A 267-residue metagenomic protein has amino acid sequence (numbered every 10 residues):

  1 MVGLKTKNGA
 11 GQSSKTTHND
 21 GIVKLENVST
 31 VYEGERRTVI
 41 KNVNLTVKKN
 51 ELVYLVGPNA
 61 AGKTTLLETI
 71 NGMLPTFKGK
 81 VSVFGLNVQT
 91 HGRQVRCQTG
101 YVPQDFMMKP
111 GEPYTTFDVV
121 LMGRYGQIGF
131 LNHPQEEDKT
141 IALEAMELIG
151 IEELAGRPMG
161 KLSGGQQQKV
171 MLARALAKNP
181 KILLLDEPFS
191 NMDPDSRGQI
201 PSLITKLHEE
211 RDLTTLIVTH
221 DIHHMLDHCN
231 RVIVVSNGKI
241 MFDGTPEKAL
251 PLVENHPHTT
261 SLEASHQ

Functional and structural regions predicted by a protein language model:
N71: Helix-to-loop junction immediately C-terminal to a conserved catalytic motif
G79-N87, V95: Conserved ABC transporter NBD signature motif
L121, E136-L154: Conserved ABC ATPase "signature" region
P158-L162: Conserved ABC ATPase signature
L183-D186: Catalytic Walker B motif of ABC-type/P-loop ATPase nucleotide-binding domains
T219-H220: H-loop/switch region of ABC-family ATPase nucleotide-binding domains
K239-S261: Conserved beta-strand-loop-alpha-helix hinge in the C-terminal portion of ABC ATPase nucleotide-binding domains
